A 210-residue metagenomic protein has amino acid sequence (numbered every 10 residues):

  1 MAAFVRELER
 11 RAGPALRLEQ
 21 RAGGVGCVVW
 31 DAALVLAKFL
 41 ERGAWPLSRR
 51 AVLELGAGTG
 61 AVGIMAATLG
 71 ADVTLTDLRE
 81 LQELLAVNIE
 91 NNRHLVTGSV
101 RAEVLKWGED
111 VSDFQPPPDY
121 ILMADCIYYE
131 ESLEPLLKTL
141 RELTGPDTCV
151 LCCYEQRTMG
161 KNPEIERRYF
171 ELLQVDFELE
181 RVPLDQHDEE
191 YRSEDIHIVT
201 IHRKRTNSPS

Functional and structural regions predicted by a protein language model:
M1-S210: S-adenosylmethionine-dependent methyltransferases
